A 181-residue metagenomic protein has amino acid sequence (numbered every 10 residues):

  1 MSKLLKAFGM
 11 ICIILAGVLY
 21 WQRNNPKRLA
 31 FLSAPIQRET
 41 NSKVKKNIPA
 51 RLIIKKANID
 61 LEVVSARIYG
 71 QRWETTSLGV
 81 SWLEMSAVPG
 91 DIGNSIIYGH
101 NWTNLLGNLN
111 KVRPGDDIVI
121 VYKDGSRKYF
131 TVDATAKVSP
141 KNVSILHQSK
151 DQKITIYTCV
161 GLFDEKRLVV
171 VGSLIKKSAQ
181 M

Functional and structural regions predicted by a protein language model:
M1-C12: N-terminal Sec-pathway targeting helices
C12-M181: Solvent-exposed, non-transmembrane regions of membrane-associated and secreted proteins
